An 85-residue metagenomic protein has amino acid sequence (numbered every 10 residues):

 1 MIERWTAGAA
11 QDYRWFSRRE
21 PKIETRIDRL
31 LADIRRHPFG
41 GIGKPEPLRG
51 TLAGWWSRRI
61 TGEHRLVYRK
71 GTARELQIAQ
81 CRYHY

Functional and structural regions predicted by a protein language model:
I2-R4, Q11-T25, R29, R49 (+1 more regions): Enriched for short, Lys/Arg-rich terminal
A32-R59: A short, surface-exposed loop/turn module that caps and links secondary-structure elements
